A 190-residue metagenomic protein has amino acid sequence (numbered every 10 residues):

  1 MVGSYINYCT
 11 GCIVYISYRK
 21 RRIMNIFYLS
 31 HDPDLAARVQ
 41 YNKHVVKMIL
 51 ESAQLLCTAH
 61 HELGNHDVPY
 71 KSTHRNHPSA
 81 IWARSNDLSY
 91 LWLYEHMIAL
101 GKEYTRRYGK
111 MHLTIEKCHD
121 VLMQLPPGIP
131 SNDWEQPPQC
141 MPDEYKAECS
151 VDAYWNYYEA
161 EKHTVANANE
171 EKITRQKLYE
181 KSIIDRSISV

Functional and structural regions predicted by a protein language model:
V2, I6-V190: Sequence termini and other peripheral, non-core segments
